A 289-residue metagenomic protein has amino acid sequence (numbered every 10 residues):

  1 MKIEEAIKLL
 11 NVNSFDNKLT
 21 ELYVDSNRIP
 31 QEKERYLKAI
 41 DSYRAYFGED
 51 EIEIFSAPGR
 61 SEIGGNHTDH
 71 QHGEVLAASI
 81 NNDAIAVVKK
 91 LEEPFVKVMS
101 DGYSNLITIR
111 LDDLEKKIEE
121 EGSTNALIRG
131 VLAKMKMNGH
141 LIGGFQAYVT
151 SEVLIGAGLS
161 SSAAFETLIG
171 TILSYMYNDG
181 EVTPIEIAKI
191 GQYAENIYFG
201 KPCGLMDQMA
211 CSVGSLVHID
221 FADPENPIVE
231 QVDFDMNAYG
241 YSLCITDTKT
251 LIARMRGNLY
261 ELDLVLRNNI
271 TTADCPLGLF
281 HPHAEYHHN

Functional and structural regions predicted by a protein language model:
M1-R60, I85, K89-E121, H218-N289: C-terminal nucleotide
D50-E51, H70-E74, D113-E121, S151-L159 (+1 more regions): A short glycine/serine-rich beta->alpha loop
S56-H72, E152-I169: Glycine/serine-rich anion-binding loops at beta->alpha junctions that coordinate negatively charged ligand groups
H72-E92, V213: Structural signature of FAD isoalloxazine-binding scaffolds in flavoprotein oxidoreductases
K97-M99, G144-S151, E181-Y193: Beta-strand segments within the central parallel beta-sheet cores of soluble alpha/beta enzyme folds
E119-V153: Helix-rich "cap/lid" substructures immediately adjacent to catalytic or cofactor-binding pockets
A157-I245: Fold-level recognition of mixed alpha/beta catalytic cores in primary-metabolism enzymes, strongest
